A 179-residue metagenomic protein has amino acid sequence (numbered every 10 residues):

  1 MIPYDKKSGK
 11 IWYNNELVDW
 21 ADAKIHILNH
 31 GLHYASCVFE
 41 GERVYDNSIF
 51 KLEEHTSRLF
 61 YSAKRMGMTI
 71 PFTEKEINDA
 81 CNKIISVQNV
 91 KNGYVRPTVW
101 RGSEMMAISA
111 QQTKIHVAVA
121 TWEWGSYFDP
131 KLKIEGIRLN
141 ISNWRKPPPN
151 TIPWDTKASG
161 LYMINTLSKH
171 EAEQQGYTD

Functional and structural regions predicted by a protein language model:
M1-K75, D79-K83, I108-D179: Helix-start/capping segments and mature chain N-termini
N78-N92, T98-M105, W122: Short, acidic/charged, Gly/Pro-enriched secondary-structure junctions
